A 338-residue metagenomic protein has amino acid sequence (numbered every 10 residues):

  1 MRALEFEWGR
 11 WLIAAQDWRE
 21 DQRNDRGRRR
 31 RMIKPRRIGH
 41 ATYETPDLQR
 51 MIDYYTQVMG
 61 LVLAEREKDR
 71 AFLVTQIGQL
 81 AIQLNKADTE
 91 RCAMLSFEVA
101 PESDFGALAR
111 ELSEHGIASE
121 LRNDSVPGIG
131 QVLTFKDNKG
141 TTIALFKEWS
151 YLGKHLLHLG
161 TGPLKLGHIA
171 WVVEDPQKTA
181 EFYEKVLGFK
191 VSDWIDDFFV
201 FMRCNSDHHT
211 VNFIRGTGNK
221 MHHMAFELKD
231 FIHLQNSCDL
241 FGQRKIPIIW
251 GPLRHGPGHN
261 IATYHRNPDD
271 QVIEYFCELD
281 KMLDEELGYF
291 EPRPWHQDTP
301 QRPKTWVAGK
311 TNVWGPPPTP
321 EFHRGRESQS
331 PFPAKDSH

Functional and structural regions predicted by a protein language model:
W8-W11, W18: Tryptophan (W) side chains
G9, G27, R110-G162, V200 (+1 more regions): Vicinal oxygen chelate
D25-Q49, C92-F97, W149-Q177, H208 (+3 more regions): N-terminal beta-strand motif that seeds the catalytic metal site of vicinal oxygen chelate
R31, R36-L108, H115, S119 (+2 more regions): The feature marks the first
I33, H40-L80, D124-P127, T134 (+2 more regions): Core segments of cupin and vicinal oxygen chelate
R37-P46, A87-L112, Q131-K136, K165-E174 (+2 more regions): Vicinal oxygen chelate
M51, Y55-T56, L112, G140 (+5 more regions): Conserved active-site tyrosine of GNAT-family acetyltransferases
G60-A93, T141-W149, S192-H222, E227-F231 (+1 more regions): Conserved short beta-strand elements that form part of the metal-binding/catalytic scaffold of enzyme active sites
